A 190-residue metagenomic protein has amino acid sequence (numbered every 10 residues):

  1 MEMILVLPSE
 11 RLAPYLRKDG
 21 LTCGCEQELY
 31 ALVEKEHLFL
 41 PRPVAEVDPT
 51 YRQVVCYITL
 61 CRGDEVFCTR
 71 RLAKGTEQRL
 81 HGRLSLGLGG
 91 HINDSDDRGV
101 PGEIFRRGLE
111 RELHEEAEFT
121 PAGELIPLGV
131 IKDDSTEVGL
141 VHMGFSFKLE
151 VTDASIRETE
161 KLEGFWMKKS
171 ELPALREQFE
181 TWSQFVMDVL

Functional and structural regions predicted by a protein language model:
M1-R157, K169-L190: N-terminal leader/linker segments that precede catalytic domains of diphosphate-processing enzymes
T159-L162: Short amphipathic alpha-helices in soluble, non-transmembrane regions that often serve as interface/regulatory elements
